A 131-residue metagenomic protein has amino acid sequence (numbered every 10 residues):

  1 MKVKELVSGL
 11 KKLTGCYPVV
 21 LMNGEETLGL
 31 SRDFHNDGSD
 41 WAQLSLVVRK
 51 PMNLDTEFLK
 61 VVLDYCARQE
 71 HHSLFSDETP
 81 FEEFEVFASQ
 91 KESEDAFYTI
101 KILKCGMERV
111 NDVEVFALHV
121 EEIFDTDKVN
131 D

Functional and structural regions predicted by a protein language model:
M1-G15, L59: DNA replication sliding-clamp ring fold and its partner-interaction surfaces
G15-D131: Detector for the mature cores of small, proteolytically processed and post-translationally modified peptide effectors
